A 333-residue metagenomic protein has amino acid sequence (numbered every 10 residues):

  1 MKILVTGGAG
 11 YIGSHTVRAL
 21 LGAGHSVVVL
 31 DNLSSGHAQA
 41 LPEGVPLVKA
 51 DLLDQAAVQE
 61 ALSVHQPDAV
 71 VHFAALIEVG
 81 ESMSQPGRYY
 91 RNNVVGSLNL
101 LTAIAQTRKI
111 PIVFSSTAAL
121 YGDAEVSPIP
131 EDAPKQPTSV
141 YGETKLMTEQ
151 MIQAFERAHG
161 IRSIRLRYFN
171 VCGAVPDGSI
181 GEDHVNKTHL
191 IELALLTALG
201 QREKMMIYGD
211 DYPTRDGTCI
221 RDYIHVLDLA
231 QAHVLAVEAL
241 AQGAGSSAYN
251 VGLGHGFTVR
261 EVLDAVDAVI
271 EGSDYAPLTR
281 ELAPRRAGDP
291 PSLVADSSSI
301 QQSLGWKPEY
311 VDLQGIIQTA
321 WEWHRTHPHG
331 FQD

Functional and structural regions predicted by a protein language model:
M1-A174: N-terminal Rossmann-like NAD(P)+-binding domain of SDR-like oxidoreductases, especially those catalyzing
P46, S84, R88, E125-V126 (+9 more regions): Short capping/connector residues at structural and topological boundaries
A50, D54, D183-K187, H255 (+2 more regions): Residue-level signature of the cytosolic catalytic core of signaling kinases
Y90, T138-L146, I180, H184-E192 (+1 more regions): Short-chain dehydrogenase/reductase
I161, D177, M205-I207: Oxidoreductase cofactor-interface core, primarily capturing Rossmann-like NAD(P)-dependent enzymes
P176-S179, T218-C219: Short acidic, glycine/proline-rich loop/turn micro-motifs
I191-L193, L199-D333: C-terminal substrate-binding subdomain of Rossmann-fold SDR/epimerase-dehydratase oxidoreductases
